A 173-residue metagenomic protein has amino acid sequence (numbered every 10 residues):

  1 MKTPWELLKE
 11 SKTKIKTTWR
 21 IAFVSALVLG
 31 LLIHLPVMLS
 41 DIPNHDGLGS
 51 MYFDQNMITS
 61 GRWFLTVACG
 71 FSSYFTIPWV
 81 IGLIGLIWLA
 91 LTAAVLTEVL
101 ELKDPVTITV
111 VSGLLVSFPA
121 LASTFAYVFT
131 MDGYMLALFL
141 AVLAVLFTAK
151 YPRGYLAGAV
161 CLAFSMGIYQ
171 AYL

Functional and structural regions predicted by a protein language model:
M1-I15: Short, Lys/Arg-rich, polar N-terminal cytosolic tail immediately upstream of the first transmembrane signal-anchor
K14-I42: Transmembrane signal-anchor helices characteristic of membrane glycosylation enzymes that use polyprenol
L32-S50, N56-V67: Extracytoplasmic catalytic/substrate-binding loops of multi-pass membrane glycan-assembly enzymes
Q55-W79, L83-W88: Short hydrophobic/aromatic helix or loop-helix immediately within or flanking a transmembrane segment in polytopic
L83-T109: Transmembrane-helix motifs of polytopic, lipid-linked glycan transferases
V111-L140, G167: Aromatic- and kink-enriched transmembrane "portal" helix at the membrane-lumen/periplasm boundary that abuts
A141-Y155: Membrane-interface transmembrane helices that cradle and orient dolichyl/undecaprenyl
Y155-A171: Membrane-interface alpha helices of multi-pass inner-membrane proteins
